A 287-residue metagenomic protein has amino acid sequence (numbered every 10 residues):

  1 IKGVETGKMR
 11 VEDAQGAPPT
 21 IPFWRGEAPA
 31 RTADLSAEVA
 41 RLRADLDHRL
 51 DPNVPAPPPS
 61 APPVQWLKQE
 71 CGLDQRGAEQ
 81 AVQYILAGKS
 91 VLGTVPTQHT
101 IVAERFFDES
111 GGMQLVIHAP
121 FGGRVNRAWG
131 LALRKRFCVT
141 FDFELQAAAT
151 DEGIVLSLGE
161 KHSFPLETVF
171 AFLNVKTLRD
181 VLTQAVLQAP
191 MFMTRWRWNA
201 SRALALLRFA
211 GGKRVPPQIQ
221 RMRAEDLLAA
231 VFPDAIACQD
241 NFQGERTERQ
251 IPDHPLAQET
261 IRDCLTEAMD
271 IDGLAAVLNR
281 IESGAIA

Functional and structural regions predicted by a protein language model:
G3-P22: Short, solvent-exposed secondary-structure boundary/capping segments
E5, P22, A30, D34-A287: Extended, highly charged accessory segments
G26: Catalytic and substrate-binding regions of extracellular carbohydrate-active enzymes, especially polysaccharide lyases
